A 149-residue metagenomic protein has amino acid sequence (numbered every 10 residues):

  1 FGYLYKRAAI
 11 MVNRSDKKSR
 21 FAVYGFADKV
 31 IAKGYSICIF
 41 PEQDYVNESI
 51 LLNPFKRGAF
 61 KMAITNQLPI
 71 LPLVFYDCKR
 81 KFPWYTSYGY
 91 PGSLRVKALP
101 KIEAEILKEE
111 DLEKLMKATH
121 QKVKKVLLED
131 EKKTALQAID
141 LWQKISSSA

Functional and structural regions predicted by a protein language model:
F1-K18: Catalytic core of membrane glycerolipid acyltransferases/transacylases, capturing the structured, soluble-facing
V23-A149: Non-catalytic C-terminal accessory region of glycerolipid acyltransferases and related lyso-lipid remodeling enzymes
